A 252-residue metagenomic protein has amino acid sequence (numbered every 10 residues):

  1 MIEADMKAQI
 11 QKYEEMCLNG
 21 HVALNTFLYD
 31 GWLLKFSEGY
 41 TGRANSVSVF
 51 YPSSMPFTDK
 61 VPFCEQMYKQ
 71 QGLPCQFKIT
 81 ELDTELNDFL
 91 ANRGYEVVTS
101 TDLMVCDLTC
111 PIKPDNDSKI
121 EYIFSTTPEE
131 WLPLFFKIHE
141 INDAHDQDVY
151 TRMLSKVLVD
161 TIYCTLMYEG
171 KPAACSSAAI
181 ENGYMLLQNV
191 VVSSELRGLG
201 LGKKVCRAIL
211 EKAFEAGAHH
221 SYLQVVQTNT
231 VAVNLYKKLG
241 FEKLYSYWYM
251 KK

Functional and structural regions predicted by a protein language model:
M1-E14, S48-V49, T101, C110-D148: Short amphipathic alpha-helix that is part of the acyltransferase structural core
M1-Q70, N87: N-terminal charged segments
N25-Y29, P62, D88-R93, D160-S176: Conserved beta-hairpin
S53-K119, T126-P128, M250: Acyl-donor-binding surface of acyltransferase catalytic domains
F57-E65, N189-S194, G198-E211, E215 (+1 more regions): Conserved acetyl-CoA-binding loop-helix of GNAT-fold acetyltransferases
Q70-T80, A213-Q224: Conserved GNAT acetyl-CoA-binding A-motif
K78-E85, L223-V233, Y249-K252: Conserved beta-strand-loop-alpha-helix junction that forms the acyl-donor binding cleft
H145-S193: A conserved beta-strand-loop-helix scaffold within acyl/acetyltransferase catalytic domains
